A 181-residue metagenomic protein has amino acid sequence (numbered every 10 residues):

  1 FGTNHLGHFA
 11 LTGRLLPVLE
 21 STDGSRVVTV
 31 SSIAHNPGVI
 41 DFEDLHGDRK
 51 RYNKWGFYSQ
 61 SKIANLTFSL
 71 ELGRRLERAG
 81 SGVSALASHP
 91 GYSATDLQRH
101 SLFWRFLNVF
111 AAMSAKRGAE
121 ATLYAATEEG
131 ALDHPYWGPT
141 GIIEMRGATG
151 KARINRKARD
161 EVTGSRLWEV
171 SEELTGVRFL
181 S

Functional and structural regions predicted by a protein language model:
F1-R99, E173-S181: Rossmann-fold NAD(P)H-dependent dehydrogenase/reductase core
E43-Y52, H100-L107, R146-I154: Short glycine/proline- and charge-enriched loop/turn segments that cap or connect secondary-structure elements
S61, N108-A152, R159-E169: C-terminal helical subdomain
E77, L102, T127-G130: Hydrophobic alpha-helix feature that most strongly marks membrane-spanning transmembrane helices and their immediate
